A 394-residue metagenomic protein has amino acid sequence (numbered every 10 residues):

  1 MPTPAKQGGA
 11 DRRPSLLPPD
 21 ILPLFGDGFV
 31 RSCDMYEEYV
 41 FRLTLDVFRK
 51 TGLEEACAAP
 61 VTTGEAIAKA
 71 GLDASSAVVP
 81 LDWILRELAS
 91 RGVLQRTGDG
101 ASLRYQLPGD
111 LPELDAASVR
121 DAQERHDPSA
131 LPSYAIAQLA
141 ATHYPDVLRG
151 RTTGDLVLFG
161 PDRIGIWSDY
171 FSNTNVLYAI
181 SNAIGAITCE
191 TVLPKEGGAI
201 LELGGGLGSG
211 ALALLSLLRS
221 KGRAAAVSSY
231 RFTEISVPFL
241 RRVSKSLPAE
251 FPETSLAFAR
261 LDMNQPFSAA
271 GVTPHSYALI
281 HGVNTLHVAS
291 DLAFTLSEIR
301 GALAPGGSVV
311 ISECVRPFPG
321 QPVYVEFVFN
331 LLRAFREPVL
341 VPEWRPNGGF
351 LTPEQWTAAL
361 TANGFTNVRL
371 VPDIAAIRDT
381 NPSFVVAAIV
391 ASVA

Functional and structural regions predicted by a protein language model:
M1-F171, N182-A199, A226, N363-L370 (+3 more regions): N-terminal accessory segments
L193-P194, A289, L303: A generic alpha-to-beta junction signature in SAM-dependent methyltransferases
A199-L201, G205-S268: Class I SAM-dependent methyltransferase SAM/SAH-binding core
F267-I280: A short acidic, Gly/Pro-enriched loop at the edge of an enzyme's catalytic core that lines a small-molecule cofactor
Y277-A293: A short SAM/SAH-binding and catalytic strip from SAM-dependent methyltransferases
A293-S308: A short glycine-rich, Lys/Arg-flanked "PGG" loop and its adjoining helix->strand segment in the class I
S312-P372: C-terminal alpha-helical "lid/dimerization" subdomain adjacent to the S-adenosyl-L-methionine
